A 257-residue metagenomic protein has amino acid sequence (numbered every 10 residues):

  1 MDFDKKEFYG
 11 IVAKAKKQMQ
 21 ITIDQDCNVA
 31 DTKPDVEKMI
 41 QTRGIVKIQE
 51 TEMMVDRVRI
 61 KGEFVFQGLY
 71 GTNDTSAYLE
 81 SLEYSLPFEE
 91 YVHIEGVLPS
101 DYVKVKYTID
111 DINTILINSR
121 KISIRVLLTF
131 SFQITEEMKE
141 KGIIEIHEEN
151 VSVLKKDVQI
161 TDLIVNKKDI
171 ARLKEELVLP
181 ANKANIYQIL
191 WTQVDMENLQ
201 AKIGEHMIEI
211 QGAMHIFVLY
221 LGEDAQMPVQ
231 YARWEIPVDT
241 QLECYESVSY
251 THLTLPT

Functional and structural regions predicted by a protein language model:
M1-K33, I144-K183: Alpha-helical, hydrophobic structural elements that either
K14-K17, D35-I40, E50-K61, L116-K121 (+2 more regions): Short, solvent-exposed beta-strand/turn "edge" segments of beta-rich domains on protein surfaces
T22, R43-I48, K61-E63, S85-P87 (+6 more regions): Extended beta-sheet lipid-handling architectures
Q41-M53, K104-I117, W191-I203, L253: Short amphipathic beta-strand and strand-loop transition segments with alternating hydrophobic
K47-Q49, I160-G222: Surface-exposed interaction/gating patches
V58-S100, E137-L154, I208-Q211, H215-S249: Extended intrinsically disordered, low-complexity coil regions enriched in Ser, Thr, Gly, Ala and often Pro
K104-E149: Hydrophobic, ordered structural segments
T251-T257: Conserved small/polar residues in nucleotide/adenosyl-binding loops
